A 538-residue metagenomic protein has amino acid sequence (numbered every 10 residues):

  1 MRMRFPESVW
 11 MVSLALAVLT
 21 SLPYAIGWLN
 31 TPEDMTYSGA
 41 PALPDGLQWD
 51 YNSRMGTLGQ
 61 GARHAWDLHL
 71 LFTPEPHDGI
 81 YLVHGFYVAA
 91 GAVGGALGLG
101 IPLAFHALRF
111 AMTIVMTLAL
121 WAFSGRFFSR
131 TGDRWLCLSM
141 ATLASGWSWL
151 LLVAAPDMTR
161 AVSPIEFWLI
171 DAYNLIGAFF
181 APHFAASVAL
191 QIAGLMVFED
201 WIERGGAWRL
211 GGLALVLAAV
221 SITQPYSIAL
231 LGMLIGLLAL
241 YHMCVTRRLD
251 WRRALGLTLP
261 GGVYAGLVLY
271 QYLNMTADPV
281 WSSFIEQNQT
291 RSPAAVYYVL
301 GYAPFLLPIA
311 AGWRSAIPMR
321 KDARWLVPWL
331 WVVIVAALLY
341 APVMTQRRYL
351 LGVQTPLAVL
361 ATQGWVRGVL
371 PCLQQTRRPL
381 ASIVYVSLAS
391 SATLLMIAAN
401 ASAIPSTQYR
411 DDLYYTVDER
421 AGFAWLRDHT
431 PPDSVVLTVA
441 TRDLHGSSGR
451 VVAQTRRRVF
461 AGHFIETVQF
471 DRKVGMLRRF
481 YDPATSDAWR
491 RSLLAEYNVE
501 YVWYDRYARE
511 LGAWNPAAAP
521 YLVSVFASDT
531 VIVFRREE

Functional and structural regions predicted by a protein language model:
R2-F5, D200-R209, L240-R253, G312-A323 (+1 more regions): Membrane-interface junctions at the ends of membrane-embedded or membrane-associated helices
T20-I192, E199, S221, P225-A229 (+2 more regions): Active-site lumenal/periplasmic loops and adjacent helix-entry segments of GT-C-fold, multi-pass membrane
L29-W49, W168-P182, Q271-Y302, R324 (+3 more regions): Membrane-helix boundary/interfacial segments in multi-pass membrane proteins
Q48, S382-E538: Extracytoplasmic
W168-L169, V188, V197-A218, L326 (+1 more regions): Short hydrophobic alpha-helices at membrane interfaces in multi-pass membrane enzymes
G211, V216-A323, M344, Y349: Transmembrane catalytic cores of multi-pass membrane glycosyltransferases and polysaccharide-assembly enzymes
A229-L230, T345-L373, S387: Hydrophobic/aromatic-rich transmembrane helices and adjacent perimembrane loops
G256-G266, R367-S402: Signature aromatic-anchored transmembrane alpha helix within multi-pass, membrane-resident enzymes that catalyze glycan
